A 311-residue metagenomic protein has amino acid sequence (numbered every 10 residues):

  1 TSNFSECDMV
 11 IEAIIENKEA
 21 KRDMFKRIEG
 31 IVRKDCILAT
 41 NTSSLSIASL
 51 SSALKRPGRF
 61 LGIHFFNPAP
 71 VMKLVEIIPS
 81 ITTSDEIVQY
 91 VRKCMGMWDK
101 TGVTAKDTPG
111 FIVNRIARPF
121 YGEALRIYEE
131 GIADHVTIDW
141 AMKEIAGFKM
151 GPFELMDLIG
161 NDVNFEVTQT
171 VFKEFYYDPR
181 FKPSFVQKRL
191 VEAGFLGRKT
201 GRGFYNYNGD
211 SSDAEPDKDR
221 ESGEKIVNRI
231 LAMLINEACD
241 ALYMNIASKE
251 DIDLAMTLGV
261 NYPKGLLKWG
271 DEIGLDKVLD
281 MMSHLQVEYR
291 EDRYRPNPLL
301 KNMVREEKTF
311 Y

Functional and structural regions predicted by a protein language model:
T1-Y311: N-terminal glycine-rich phosphate-binding loop for ADP-containing cofactors
